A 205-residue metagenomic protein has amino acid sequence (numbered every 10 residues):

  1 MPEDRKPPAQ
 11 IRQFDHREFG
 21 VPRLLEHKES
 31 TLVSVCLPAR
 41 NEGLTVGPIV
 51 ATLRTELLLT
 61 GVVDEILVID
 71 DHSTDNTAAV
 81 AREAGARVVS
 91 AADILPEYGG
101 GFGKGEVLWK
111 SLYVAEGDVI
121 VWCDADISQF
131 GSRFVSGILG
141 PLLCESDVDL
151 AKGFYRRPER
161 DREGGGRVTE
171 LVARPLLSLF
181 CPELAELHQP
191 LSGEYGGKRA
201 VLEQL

Functional and structural regions predicted by a protein language model:
M1-T52: N-proximal low-complexity "stem/linker" segments adjacent to membrane-targeting elements
A51-V63: Short, acidic, metal-binding catalytic loop of nucleotide-sugar glycosyltransferases
D64, A78-W109, V114: Conserved donor nucleotide-binding strand/loop of the catalytic core
D70-A79: A conserved acidic beta->alpha catalytic loop
P96-K110, F130-V201: Acceptor/aglycone-binding surface of glycosyltransferases and processive sugar-polymer synthases
I120: Short aromatic/hydrophobic "clamp" motif used to bind/position activated sugar donors
D124-F130: The conserved acidic donor/metal-binding loop of glycosyltransferases
